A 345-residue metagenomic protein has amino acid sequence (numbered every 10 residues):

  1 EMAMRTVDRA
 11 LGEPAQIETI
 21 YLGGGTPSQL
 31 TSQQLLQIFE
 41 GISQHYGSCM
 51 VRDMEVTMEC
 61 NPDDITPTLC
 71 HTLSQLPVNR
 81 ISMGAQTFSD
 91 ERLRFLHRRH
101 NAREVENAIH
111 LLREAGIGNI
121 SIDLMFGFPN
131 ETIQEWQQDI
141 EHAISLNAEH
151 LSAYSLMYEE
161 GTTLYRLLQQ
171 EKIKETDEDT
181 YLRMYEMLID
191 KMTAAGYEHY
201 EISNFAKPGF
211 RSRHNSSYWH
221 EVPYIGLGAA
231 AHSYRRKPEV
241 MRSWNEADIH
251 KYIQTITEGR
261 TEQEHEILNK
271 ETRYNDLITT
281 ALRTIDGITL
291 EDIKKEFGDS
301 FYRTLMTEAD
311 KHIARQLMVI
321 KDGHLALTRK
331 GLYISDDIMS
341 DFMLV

Functional and structural regions predicted by a protein language model:
E1-A10, A15-D299: C-terminal scaffold of the Radical SAM
D299-I313: Short amphipathic alpha-helical interaction segments
I313-G323: A short, conserved structural fragment
H324-T328: Minor-groove-contacting beta-hairpin "wing" of winged helix-turn-helix DNA-binding domains
K330-V345: Short, amphipathic alpha-helical interaction segments positioned at domain boundaries
